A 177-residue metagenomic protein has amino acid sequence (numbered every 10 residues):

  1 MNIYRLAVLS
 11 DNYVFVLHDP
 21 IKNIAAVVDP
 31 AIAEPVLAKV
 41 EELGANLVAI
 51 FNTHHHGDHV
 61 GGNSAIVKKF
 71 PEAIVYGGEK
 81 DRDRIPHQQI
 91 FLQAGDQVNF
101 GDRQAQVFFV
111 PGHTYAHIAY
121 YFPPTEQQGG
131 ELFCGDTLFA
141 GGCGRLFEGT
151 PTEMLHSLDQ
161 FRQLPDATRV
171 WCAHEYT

Functional and structural regions predicted by a protein language model:
M1-A45, Y120-G135, G141: Conserved beta-strand hairpin/beta-sheet module of binuclear metal-dependent hydrolase folds, prominently
L6-A7, L17, G95-D102, H174: Short acidic-hydrophobic surface loop/beta-edge motif
V8-S10, D83-R84, Q89-F91, G112-Y115 (+1 more regions): Short solvent-exposed loop/turn micro-motifs enriched in small/polar/acidic residues
S10, I32-A33, H56, D81 (+4 more regions): A generic "binding-loop/recognition-motif" signal
F15, V75, V98, I118-Y120: Well-ordered beta-strand positions enriched in small/hydrophobic/aromatic, beta-favoring residues
L17, D29, H54, I66 (+5 more regions): Divalent metal-coordination and catalytic microenvironments
A25, I32-F109, Q128-G130: Active-site HxH/HxHxD metal-binding segment of metal-dependent hydrolases
Q104, Y115-T177: Metallo-beta-lactamase
